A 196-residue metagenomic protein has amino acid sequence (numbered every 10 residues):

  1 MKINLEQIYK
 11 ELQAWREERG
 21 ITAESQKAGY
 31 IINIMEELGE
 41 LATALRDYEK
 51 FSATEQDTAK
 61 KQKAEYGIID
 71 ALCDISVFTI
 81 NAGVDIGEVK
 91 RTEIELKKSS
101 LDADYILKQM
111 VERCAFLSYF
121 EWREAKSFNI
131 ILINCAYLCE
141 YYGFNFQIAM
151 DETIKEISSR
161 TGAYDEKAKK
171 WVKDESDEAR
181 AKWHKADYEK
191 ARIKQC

Functional and structural regions predicted by a protein language model:
M1-C196: Flexible "arm" and connector segments at domain edges
